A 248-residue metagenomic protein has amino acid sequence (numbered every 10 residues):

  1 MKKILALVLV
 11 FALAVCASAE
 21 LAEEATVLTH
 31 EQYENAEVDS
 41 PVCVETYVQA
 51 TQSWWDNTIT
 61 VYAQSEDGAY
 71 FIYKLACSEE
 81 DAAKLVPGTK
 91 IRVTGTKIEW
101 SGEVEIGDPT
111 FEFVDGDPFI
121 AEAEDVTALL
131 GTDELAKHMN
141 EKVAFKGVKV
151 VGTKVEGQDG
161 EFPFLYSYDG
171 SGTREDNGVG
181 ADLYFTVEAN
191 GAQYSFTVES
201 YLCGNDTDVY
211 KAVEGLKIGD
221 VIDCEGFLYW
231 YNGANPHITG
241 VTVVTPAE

Functional and structural regions predicted by a protein language model:
I4-A19: Sec-dependent N-terminal signal peptides
L21-E248: OB-fold single-stranded nucleic acid-binding module
